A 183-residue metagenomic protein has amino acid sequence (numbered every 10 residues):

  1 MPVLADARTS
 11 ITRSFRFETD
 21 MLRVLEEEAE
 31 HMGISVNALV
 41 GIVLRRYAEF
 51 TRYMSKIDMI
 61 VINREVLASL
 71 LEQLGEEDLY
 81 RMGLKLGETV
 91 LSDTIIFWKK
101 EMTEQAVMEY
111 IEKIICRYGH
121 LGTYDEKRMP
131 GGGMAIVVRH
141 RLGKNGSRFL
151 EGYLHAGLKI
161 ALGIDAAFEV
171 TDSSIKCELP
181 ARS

Functional and structural regions predicted by a protein language model:
M1-T19, A29: Short Lys/Arg-rich basic patches
I34-I57: Short, basic amphipathic alpha-helical segments that act as recognition/interaction helices in nucleic-acid-binding
V36, T103-V107, L142-L150: Short amphipathic alpha-helical segments
E65-A135: An N-terminal amphipathic alpha-helical segment
G119-T171: Short, hydrophobic/π-rich interface segment
V170-S183: C-terminal edge-of-domain segments
